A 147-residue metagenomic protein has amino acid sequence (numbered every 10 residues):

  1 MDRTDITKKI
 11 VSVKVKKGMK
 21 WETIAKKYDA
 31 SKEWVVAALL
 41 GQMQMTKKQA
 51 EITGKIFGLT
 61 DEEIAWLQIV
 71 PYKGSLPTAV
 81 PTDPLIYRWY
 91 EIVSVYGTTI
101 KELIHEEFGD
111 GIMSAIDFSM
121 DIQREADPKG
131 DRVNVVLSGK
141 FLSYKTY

Functional and structural regions predicted by a protein language model:
M1-A65: Long, hydrophobic N-terminal alpha-helical segment
E63-Y144: Helix-turn-helix/homeodomain-like alpha-helical modules used for DNA recognition and transcription-factor dimerization
